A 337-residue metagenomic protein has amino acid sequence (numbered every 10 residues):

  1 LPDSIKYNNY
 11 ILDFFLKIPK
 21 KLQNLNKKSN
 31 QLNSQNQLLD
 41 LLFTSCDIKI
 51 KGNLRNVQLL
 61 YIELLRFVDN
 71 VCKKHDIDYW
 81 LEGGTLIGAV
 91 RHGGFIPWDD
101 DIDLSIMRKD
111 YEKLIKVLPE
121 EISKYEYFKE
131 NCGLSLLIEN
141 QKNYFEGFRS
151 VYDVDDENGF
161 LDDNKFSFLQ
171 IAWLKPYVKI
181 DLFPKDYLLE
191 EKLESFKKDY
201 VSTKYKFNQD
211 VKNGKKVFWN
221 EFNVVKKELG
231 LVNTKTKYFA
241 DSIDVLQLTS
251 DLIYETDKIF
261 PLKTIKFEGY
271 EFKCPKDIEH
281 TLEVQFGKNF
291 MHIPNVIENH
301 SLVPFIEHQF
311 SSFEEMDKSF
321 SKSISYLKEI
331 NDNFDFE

Functional and structural regions predicted by a protein language model:
S4, N8, L54, D100 (+1 more regions): Residues at structural and domain junctions
I5-Y10, F15-L41, F196-K235: Extended, charge-rich helix/loop segments that form flexible, surface "patches" used to engage negatively charged
Y10-E82: Helical scaffold of the NTase/Pol beta-like nucleotidyltransferase catalytic core
Q37-L42, T85-A89, N233-T234, S250-E255: Short hydrophobic/aromatic-rich motifs at helix boundaries and adjacent loops
K49-K73, L118-K197, N208-F286, I293-E337: Conserved catalytic core of two-metal-ion nucleotidyltransferases
D69-I102, I106-Y111, I115: Active-site nucleotide-donor binding segment shared across nucleotidyl transfer reactions
